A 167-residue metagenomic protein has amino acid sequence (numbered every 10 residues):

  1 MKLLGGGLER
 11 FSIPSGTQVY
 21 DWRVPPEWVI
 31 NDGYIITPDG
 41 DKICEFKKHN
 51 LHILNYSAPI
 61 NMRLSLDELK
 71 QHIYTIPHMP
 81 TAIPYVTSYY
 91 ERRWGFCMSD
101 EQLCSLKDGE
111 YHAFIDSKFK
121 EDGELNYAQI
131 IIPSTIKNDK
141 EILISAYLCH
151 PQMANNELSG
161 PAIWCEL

Functional and structural regions predicted by a protein language model:
M1-L167: N-terminal hydrophobic/helix-forming segments and targeting peptides
